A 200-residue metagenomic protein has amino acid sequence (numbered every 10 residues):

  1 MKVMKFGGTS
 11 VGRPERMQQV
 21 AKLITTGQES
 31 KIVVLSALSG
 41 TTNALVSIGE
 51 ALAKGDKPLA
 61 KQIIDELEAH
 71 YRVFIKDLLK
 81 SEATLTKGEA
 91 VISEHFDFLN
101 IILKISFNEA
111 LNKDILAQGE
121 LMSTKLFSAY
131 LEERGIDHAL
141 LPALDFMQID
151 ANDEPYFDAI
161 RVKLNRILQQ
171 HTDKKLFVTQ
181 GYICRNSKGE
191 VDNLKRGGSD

Functional and structural regions predicted by a protein language model:
M1-D200: Nucleotide/pyrophosphate-binding catalytic subdomain
